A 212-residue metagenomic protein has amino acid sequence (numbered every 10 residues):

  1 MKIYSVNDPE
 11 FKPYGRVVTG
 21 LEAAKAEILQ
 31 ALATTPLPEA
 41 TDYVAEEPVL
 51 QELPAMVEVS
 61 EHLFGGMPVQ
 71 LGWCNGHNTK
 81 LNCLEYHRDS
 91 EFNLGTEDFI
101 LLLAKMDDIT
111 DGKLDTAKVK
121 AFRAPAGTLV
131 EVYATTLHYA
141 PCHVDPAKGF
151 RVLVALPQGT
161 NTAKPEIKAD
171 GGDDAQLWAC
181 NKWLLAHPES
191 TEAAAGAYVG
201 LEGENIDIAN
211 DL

Functional and structural regions predicted by a protein language model:
M1-A126, A140-L212: Active-site region of the double-stranded beta-helix
T128-V130, T135-Y139: Histidine-centered metal-chelating micro-motifs
